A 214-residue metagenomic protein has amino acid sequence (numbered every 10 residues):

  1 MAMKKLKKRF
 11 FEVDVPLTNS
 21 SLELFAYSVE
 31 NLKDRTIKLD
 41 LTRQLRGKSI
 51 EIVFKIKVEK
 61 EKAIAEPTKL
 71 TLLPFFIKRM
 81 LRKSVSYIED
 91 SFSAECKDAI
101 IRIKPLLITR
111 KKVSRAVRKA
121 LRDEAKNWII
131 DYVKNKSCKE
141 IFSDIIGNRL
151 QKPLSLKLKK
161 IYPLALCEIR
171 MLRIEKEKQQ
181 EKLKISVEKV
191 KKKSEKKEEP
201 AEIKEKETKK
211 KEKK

Functional and structural regions predicted by a protein language model:
M1-D14, Q179-K214: Intrinsically disordered, compositionally biased charged tails
M1-V113: Hydrophobic-cavity lipid-handling domains and compact docking modules
T68-L73, K119-R122, K184-K189: Short intrinsically disordered coil segments
L72-I77, S114, S137, E175-Q179 (+1 more regions): General structural signal for secondary-structure boundaries
E95, K126-K134, I146-Q151, S155-P163: Signal for well-folded cores of large energy- and translation-related assemblies
E95-C138: Short acidic, glycine/tyrosine-flanked loop/strand segments centered on an H-E-D-like triad
S143-G147, K152-S155, C167-I185: Short, highly charged C-terminal tails/helix-capping segments
